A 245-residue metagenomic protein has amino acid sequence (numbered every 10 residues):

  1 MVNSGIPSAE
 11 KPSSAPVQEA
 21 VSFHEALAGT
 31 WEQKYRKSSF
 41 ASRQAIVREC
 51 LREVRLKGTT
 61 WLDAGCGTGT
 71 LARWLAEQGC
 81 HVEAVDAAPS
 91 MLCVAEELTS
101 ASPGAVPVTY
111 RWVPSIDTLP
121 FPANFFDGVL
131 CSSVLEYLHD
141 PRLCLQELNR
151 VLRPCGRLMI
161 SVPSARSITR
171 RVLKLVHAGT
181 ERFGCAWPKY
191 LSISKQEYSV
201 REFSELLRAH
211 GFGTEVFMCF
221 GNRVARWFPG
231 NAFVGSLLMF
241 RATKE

Functional and structural regions predicted by a protein language model:
V2-L56, W74, G221, V234-G235: Conserved class I S-adenosyl-L-methionine
G58-G67: Conserved class I S-adenosyl-L-methionine
T68-T118: Class I SAM-dependent methyltransferase SAM/SAH-binding core
D117-G128: A short acidic, Gly/Pro-enriched loop at the edge of an enzyme's catalytic core that lines a small-molecule cofactor
C131-V134: A short beta-strand submotif of the Rossmann-like class I SAM-dependent methyltransferase core that lines
R142-P154: A short glycine-rich, Lys/Arg-flanked "PGG" loop and its adjoining helix->strand segment in the class I
M159-R182: Conserved class I S-adenosyl-L-methionine
R182-E202: Acceptor-substrate binding/catalytic loop of class I
